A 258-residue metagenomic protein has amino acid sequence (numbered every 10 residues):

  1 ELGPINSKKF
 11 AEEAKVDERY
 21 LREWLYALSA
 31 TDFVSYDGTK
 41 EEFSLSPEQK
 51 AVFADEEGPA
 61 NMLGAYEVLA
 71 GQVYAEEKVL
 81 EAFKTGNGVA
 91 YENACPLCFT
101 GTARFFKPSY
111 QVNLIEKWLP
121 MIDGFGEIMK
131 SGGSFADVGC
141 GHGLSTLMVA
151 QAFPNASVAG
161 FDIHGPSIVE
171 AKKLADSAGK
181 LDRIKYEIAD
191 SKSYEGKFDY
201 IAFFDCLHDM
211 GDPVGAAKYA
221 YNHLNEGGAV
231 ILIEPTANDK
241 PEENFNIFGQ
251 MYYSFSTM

Functional and structural regions predicted by a protein language model:
L2-N6: Short capping segments at the starts of secondary-structure elements
A27-G133: Conserved Class I S-adenosyl-L-methionine-dependent methyltransferase catalytic core
S134-A136, T146-K192: Class I SAM-dependent methyltransferase SAM/SAH-binding core
G139-G143: Class I SAM-dependent methyltransferase "Motif I" SAM/SAH-binding loop
A189-I201: A short acidic, Gly/Pro-enriched loop at the edge of an enzyme's catalytic core that lines a small-molecule cofactor
D199-P213: A short SAM/SAH-binding and catalytic strip from SAM-dependent methyltransferases
V214-E226: A short glycine-rich, Lys/Arg-flanked "PGG" loop and its adjoining helix->strand segment in the class I
I233-M258: C-terminal alpha-helical "lid/dimerization" subdomain adjacent to the S-adenosyl-L-methionine
